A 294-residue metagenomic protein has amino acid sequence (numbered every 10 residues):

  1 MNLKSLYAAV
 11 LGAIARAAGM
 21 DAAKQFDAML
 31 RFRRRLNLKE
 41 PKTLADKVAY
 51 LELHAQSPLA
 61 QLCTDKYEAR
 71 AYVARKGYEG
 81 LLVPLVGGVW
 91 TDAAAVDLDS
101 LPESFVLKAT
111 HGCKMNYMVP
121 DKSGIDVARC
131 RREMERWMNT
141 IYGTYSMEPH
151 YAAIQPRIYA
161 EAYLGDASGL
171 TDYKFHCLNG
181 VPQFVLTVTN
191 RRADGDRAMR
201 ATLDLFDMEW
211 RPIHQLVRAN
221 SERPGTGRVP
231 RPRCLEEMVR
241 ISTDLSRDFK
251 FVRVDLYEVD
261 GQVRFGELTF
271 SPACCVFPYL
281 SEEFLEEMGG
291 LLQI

Functional and structural regions predicted by a protein language model:
M1-A55: Membrane-proximal basic amphipathic "stem/tether" segments
A13, L101, V127-S221: Phosphate-binding site of ATP-dependent enzymes
E40-G124, E135-P149, R157: A conserved helix-loop-beta module that forms one wall/lid of the active-site cleft in ATP-utilizing catalytic domains
R70, A93-V96, C113-M118, D126-V127 (+5 more regions): Short catalytic/ligand-binding loop motif for oxyanion handling, primarily in non-cytosolic enzymes, centered on
W90, H111, A162-L164, C177-N179 (+1 more regions): Short, flexible loop/turn elements at secondary-structure junctions
H111, N116-M118, S123, V185 (+4 more regions): C-terminal and inter-domain tail/linker signature
Y151-I158, T202-V263: A long amphipathic alpha-helix within ATP-dependent nucleotide-binding catalytic cores
R240, E258-I294: C-terminal active-site "lid" helix and adjoining low-complexity regulatory extension at the edge of ATP-using catalytic
